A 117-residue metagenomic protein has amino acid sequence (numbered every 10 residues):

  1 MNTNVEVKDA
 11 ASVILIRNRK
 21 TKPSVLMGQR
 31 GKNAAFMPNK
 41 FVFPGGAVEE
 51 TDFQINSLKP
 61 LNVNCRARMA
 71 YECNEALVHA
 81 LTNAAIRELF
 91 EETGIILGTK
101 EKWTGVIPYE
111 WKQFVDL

Functional and structural regions predicted by a protein language model:
M1-L117: N-terminal leader/linker segments that precede catalytic domains of diphosphate-processing enzymes
